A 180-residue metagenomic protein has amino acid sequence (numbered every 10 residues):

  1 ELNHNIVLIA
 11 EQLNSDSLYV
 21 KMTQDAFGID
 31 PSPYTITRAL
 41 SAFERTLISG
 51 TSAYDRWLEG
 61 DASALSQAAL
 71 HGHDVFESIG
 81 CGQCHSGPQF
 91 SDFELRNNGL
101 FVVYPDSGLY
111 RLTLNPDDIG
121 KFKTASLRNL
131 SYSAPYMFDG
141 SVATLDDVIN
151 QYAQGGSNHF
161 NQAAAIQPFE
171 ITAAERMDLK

Functional and structural regions predicted by a protein language model:
E1-K180: Periplasmic c-type cytochrome electron-transfer domains
